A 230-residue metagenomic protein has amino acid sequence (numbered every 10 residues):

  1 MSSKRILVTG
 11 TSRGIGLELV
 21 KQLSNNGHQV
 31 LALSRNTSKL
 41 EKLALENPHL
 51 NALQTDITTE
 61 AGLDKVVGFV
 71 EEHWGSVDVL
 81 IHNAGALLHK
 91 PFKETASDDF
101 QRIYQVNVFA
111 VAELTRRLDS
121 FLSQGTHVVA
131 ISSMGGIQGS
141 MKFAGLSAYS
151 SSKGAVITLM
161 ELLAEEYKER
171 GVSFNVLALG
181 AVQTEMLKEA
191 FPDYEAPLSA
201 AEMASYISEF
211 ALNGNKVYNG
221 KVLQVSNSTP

Functional and structural regions predicted by a protein language model:
T9, V77-G85, N107, A130 (+1 more regions): Rossmann-fold scaffold of SDR-type NAD(P)-dependent oxidoreductases
S12-R13: Conserved glycine-rich cofactor-binding loop
N26-E41: Conserved glycine-rich Rossmann-like NAD(P)H-binding loop of the short-chain dehydrogenase/reductase
Q54-K65, S97: The beta1-alpha1 cofactor-binding region of Rossmann-like NAD(H)/NADP(H)-dependent oxidoreductases
A86, K93-E113, V129, V156: Catalytic Tyr-X3-Lys loop
V106-T126, A164-E165: Amphipathic alpha-helical dimer-interface segment in Rossmann-like NAD(P)H-dependent oxidoreductases
H127-A155, M160-E161, E165-K168: Catalytic loop of short-chain dehydrogenase/reductase
E169, V176-L177, P192-P230: C-terminal helical subdomain
